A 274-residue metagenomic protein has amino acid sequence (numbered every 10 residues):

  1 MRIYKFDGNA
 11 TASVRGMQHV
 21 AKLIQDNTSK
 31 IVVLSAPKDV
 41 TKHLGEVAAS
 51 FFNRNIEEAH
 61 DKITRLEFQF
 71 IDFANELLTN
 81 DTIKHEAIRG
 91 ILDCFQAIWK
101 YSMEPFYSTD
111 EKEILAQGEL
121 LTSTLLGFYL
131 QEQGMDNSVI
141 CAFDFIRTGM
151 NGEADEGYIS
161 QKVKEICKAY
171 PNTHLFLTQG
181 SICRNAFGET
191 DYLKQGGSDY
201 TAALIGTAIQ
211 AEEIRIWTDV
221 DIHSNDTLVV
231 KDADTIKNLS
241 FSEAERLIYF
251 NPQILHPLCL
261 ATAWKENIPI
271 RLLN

Functional and structural regions predicted by a protein language model:
M1-L255, C259-L260: Nucleotide/pyrophosphate-binding catalytic subdomain
H256, N267-N274: Acidic/polar loop patches that form or flank catalytic/metal-binding clefts of enzymes that bind anionic ligands
